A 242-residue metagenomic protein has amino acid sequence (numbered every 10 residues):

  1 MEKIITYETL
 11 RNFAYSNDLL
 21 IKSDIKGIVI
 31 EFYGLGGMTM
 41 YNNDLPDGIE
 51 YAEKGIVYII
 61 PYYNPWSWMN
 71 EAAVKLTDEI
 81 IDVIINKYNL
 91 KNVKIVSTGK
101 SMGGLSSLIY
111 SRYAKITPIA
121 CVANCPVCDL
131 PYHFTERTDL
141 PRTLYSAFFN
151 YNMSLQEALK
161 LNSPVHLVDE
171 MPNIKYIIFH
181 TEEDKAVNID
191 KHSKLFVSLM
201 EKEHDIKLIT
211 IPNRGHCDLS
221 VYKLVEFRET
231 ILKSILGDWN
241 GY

Functional and structural regions predicted by a protein language model:
M1-D24: N-terminal cap/lid segment of alpha/beta-hydrolase-fold proteins
I25-L35: Short beta-strand element of the alpha/beta-hydrolase
Y33-I56, I60-W68: Short substrate-entry loop that stabilizes the transition state in hydrolases
G34-L35, N42, M69-N70, S193-V197 (+1 more regions): C-terminal catalytic histidine-bearing segment of alpha/beta-hydrolase fold enzymes
E79-S101: Gly/Ser-rich "nucleophile elbow"/oxyanion-hole loop immediately N-terminal to the catalytic nucleophile in hydrolases
G99-I109: Glycine-rich nucleophile elbow surrounding the catalytic serine of serine-hydrolase chemistry
L108-S154: Hydrolase active-site cap/lid region
A147-K191: The feature captures the conserved acid-bearing segment of alpha/beta-hydrolase catalytic domains
